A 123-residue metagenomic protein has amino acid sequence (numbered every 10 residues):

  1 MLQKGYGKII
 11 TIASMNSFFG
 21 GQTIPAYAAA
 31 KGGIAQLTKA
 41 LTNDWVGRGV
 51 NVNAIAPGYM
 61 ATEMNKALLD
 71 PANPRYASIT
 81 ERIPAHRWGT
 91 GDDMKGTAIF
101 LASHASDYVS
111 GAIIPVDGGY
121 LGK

Functional and structural regions predicted by a protein language model:
Y6, R87-V116, Y120-L121: C-terminal substrate-recognition "lid" of short-chain dehydrogenase/reductases
I10, V52-I55, N65, G111 (+1 more regions): Hydrophobic structural elements of the Rossmann-like NAD(P)H-binding subdomain that define the short-chain
S14: Residue(s) in the substrate-gating loop at a strand-loop-helix junction that position the organic substrate next
S17-F19, G122: Conserved catalytic-site region of short-chain dehydrogenase/reductase
F19-I24, V46-G47: Active-site "substrate specificity/gating" loop of NAD(P)-dependent dehydrogenases, especially the short-chain
A30, T38: Active-site helix of classical SDR
N43-G47, D107: Alpha-helical segment proximal to the catalytic Tyr-Lys
G47, Y59-I83: A glycine/serine/threonine-rich, flexible loop-to-helix segment that serves as the NAD(P) cofactor-binding "lid"
